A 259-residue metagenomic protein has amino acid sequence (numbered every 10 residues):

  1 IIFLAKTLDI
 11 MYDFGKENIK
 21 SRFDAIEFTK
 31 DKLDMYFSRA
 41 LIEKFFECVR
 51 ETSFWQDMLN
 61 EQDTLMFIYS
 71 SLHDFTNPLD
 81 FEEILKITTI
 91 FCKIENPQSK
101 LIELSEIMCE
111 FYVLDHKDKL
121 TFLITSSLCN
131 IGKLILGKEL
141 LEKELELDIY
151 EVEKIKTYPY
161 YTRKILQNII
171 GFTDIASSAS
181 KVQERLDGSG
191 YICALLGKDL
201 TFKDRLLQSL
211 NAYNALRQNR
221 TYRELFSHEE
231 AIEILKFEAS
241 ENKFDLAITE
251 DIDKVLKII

Functional and structural regions predicted by a protein language model:
I1-I259: Histidine- and acidic-residue-rich, metal-dependent catalytic cores
